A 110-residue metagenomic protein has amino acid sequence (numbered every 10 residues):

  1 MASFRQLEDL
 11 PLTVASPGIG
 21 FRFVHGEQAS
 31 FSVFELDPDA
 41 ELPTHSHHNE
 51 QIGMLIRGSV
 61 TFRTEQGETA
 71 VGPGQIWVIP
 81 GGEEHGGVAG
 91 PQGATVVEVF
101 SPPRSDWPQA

Functional and structural regions predicted by a protein language model:
M1-Q28, S32, Q109-A110: A short, N-terminal "cap"/entry segment at the start of jelly-roll beta-barrel domains of the cupin/DSBH fold
S30, S59-T61, E68, E84 (+1 more regions): Structural motif
S32-S46: Conserved short histidine dyad/triad with adjacent acidic residue
P43, I52, G67-T69: Short, surface-exposed secondary-structure edge patches
N49-V60, E65: Glycine- and acidic-residue-biased ligand/ion/polar-headgroup-sensing regions
Q66-G81: Short acidic-glycine-tyrosine-enriched beta hairpin
G81-D106: Ligand-binding loop in jelly-roll beta-barrel domains
